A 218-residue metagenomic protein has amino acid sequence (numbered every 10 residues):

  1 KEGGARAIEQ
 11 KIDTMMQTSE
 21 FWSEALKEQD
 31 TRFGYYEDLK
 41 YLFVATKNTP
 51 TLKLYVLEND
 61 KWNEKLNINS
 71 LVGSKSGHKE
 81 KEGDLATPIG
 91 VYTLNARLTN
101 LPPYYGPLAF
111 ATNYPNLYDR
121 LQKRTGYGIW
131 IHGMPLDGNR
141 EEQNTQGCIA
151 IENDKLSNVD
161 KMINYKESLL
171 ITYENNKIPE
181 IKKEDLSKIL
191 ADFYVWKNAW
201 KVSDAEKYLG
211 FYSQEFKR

Functional and structural regions predicted by a protein language model:
K1-G147, D154-R218: N-terminal pre-domains immediately preceding structured catalytic cores
